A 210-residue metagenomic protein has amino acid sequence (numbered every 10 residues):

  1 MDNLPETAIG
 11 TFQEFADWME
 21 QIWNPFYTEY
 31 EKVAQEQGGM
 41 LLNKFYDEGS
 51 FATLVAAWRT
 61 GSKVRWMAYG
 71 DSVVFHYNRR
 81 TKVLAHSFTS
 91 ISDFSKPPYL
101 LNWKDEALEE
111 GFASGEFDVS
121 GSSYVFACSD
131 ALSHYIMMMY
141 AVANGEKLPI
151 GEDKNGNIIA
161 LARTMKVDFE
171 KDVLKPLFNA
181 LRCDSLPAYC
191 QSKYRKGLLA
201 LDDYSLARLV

Functional and structural regions predicted by a protein language model:
M1-N3: Active-site nucleophile-adjacent alpha helix/oxyanion-hole segment immediately C-terminal to the catalytic cysteine
P5-Y77, E110-V119, Y194-L201, L209: Catalytic core of PPM/PP2C metal-dependent serine/threonine phosphatase domains
D47-G61, R65, S90-M138: Acidic loop->beta-strand submotif enriched in PP2C/PPM serine/threonine phosphatases
G70-V74, T89-F94: A short, sequence-level motif marking secondary-structure junctions
V74-T81, K96, M137-M139: A short, polar/proline- and glycine-enriched secondary-structure boundary/capping micro-motif
T81-S87: Surface-exposed loop/edge segments in extracytoplasmic proteins
E109-V210: C-terminal catalytic subdomain
